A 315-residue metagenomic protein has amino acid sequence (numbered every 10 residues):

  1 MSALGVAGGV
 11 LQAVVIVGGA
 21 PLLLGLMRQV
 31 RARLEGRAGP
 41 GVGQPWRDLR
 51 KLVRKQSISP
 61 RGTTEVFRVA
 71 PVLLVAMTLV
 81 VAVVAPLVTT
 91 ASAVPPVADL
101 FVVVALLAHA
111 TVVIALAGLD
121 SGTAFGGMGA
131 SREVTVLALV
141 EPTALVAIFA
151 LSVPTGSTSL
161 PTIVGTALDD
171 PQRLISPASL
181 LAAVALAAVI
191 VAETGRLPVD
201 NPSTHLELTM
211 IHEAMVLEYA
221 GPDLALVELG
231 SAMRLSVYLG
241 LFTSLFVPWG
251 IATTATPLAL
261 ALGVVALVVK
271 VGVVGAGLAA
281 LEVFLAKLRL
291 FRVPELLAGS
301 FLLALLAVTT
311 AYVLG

Functional and structural regions predicted by a protein language model:
G8-L23, P95-A108, Q172-E193, L260-G263: Alpha-helical transmembrane segments
P21-V30, A108-G118, A183-N201, G272-L281: Transmembrane alpha-helical segments that form the membrane-embedded catalytic/substrate-channel core of multi-pass
M27-Q56: Membrane-interface amphipathic/juxtamembrane segments adjacent to transmembrane helices
D48-V66, A124-F125, V216-D223: Cytosolic juxtamembrane amphipathic/interface segments immediately preceding and feeding into a transmembrane helix
S57-P60, L79-P95, I114-T123, V153-S159 (+1 more regions): Transmembrane alpha-helix boundary signature
P96, A150-A182: Juxtamembrane/interfacial segments at transmembrane-helix boundaries in multi-pass membrane proteins
V102-A117, A138-T155: Mid-bilayer segments of alpha-helical transmembrane spans in multi-pass integral membrane proteins that mediate
G277-L303: Interfacial loop-to-transmembrane junctions
